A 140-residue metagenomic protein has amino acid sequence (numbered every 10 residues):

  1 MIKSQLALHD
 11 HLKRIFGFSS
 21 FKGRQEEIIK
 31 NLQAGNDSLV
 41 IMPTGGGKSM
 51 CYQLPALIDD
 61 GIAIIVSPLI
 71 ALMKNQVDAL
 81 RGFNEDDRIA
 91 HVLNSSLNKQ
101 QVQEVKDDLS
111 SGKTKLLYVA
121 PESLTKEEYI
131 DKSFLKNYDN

Functional and structural regions predicted by a protein language model:
I2-P43: Conserved pre-motif I regulatory segment
G35-L54, I64-L69: Walker A/P-loop
G46, Q53, D78, L97-N140: Conserved helix/coil segment N-terminal to the catalytic DExD/H
D59-I64, E85-D87: Post-Walker A helix-loop "phosphate-sensing" segment adjacent to the P-loop in P-loop NTPases
A71-D78: Conserved P-loop
N84-L97: Conserved RecA-like helicase motor-core motifs
